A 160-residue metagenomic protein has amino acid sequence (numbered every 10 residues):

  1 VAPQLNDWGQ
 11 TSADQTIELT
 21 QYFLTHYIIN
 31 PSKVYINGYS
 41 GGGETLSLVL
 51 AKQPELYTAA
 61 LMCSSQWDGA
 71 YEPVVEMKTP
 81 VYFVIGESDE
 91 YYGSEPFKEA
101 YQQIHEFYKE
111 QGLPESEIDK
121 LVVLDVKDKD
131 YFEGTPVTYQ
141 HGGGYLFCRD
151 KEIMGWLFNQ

Functional and structural regions predicted by a protein language model:
V1-L5: Conserved alpha/beta-hydrolase
W8-S40: Gly/Ser-rich "nucleophile elbow"/oxyanion-hole loop immediately N-terminal to the catalytic nucleophile in hydrolases
W8-T16, Y92-G93, Y145-D150: Phosphate/oxyanion-binding active-site loops and adjacent basic polyanion-contact surfaces
D14, E18-L19, E44, S64-V74: Alpha-helical scaffolding within the catalytic cores of extracellular/periplasmic polymer-degrading hydrolases
G43-P54: Short glycine-enriched nucleophile-adjacent loop and the immediately C-terminal alpha-helix near the catalytic center
E55-W67: A conserved short beta-strand
E76-V81: Short, proline-enriched alpha-helix->beta-strand connector loops that line the catalytic pocket of alpha/beta-hydrolase
V84, S88-E90, K98, Q102 (+1 more regions): C-terminal catalytic histidine-bearing segment of alpha/beta-hydrolase fold enzymes
